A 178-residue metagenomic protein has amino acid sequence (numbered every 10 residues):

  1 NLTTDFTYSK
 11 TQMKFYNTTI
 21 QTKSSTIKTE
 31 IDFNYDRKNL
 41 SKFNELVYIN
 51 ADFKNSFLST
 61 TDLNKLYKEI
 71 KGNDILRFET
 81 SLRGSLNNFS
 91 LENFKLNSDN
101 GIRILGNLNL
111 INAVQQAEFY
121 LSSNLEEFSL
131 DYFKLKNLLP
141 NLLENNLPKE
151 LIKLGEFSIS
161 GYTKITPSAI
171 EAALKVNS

Functional and structural regions predicted by a protein language model:
L2-T11, N17-I20, I27-E45, K68-E69 (+6 more regions): Extended lipid/amphipathic-ligand handling interfaces
I49-F53: Extended hydrophobic secondary-structure segments that form protein cores and membrane-embedded regions
S56-T61, F128-L139: Outer-membrane beta-barrel translocator/channel fold
T61-N64, N141-N146: Extracytoplasmic loops and strand-loop junctions of Gram-negative outer membrane beta-barrel proteins
